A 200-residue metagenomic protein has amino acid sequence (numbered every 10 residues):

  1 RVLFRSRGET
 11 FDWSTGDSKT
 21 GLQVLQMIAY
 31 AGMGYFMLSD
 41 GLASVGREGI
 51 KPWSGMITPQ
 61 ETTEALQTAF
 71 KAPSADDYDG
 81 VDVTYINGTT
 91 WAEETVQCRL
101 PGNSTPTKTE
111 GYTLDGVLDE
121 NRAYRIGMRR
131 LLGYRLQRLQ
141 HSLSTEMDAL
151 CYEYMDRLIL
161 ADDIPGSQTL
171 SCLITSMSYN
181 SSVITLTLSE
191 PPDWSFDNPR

Functional and structural regions predicted by a protein language model:
R1-R200: C-terminal extracytoplasmic interaction modules
